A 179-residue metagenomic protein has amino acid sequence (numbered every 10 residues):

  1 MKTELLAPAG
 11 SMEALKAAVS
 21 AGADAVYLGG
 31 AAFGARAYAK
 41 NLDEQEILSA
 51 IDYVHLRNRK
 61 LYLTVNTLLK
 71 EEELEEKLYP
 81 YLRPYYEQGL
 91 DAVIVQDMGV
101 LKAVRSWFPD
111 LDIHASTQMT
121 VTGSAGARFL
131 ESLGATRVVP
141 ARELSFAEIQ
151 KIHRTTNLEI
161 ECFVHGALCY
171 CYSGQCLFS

Functional and structural regions predicted by a protein language model:
M1-V121, V139-E143, E148-S179: Active-site pocket-lining/capping segments in soluble small-molecule metabolic enzymes
V93, L133-G134: Hydrophobic alpha-helical bundles that form the membrane domains of multi-pass transporters
G123-A125: Conserved nucleotide-cofactor-binding alpha/beta core module
